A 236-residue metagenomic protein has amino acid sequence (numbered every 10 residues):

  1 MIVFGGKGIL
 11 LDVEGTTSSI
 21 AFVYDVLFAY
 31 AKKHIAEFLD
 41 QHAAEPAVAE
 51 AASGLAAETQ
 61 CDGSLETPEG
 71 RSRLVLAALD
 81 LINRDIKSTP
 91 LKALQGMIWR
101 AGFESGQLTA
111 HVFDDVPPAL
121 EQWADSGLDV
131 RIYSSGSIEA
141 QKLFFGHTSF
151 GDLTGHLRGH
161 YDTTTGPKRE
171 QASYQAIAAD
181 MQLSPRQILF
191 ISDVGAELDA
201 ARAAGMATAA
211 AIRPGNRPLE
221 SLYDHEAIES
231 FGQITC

Functional and structural regions predicted by a protein language model:
I2-D25: Asp-based phosphoryl-transfer active-site loop
I2-G6, R158-C236: Asp-based, Mg2+/Mn2+-dependent phosphohydrolase catalytic module
V13, Y133-S137, D193: Short, well-ordered beta-to-alpha junction loops that form the rim of enzyme active sites and present histidine/acidic
T17-A21, E139-K142, D199, R217-P218: Short catalytic/ligand-binding loop motif for oxyanion handling, primarily in non-cytosolic enzymes, centered on
V23-D80: Conserved phosphoryl-transfer catalytic core
Q60-D114: Metal-dependent phosphoesterase signature
G96-M97, S105-T148: Substrate-recognition element of Asp-dependent hydrolases with the DxDx(T/V) motif
V130-A176, D180: Extended hydrophobic/aromatic segments used for targeting, binding, or gating
